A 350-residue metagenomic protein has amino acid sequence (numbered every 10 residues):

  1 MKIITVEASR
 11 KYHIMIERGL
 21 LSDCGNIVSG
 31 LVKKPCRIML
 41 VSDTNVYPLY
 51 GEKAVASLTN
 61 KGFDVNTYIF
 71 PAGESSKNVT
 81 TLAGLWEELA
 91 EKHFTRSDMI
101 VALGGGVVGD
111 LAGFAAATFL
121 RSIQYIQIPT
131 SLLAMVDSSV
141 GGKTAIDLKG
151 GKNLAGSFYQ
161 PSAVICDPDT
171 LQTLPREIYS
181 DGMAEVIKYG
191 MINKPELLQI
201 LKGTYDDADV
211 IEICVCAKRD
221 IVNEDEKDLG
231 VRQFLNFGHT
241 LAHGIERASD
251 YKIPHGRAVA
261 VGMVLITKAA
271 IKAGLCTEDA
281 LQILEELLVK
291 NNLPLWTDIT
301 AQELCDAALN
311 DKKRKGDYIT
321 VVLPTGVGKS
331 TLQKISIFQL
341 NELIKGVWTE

Functional and structural regions predicted by a protein language model:
M1-D98: ATP/NTP phosphate-donor binding region
M15, F114-K202: A glycine/threonine-rich phosphate-anchoring loop and its flanking beta-alpha core in nucleotide/phosphate-binding
W86-L103, A112-Q127: Non-catalytic interfacial helical region
H93-T95, T118-F119, D147-L148, A155-Y159 (+3 more regions): Solvent-exposed alpha-helices and their adjacent loops that cap or buttress functional pockets in soluble metabolic
V107-F114, M135, G244: Short glycine/serine/threonine-rich phosphate/pyrophosphate-binding segments that cradle anionic phosphate groups
A184-I187, L275-E350: C-terminal charged capping/lid subdomain of soluble metabolic enzymes
Q199-E303: Active-site segments that bind and position negatively charged phosphate/pyrophosphate groups
